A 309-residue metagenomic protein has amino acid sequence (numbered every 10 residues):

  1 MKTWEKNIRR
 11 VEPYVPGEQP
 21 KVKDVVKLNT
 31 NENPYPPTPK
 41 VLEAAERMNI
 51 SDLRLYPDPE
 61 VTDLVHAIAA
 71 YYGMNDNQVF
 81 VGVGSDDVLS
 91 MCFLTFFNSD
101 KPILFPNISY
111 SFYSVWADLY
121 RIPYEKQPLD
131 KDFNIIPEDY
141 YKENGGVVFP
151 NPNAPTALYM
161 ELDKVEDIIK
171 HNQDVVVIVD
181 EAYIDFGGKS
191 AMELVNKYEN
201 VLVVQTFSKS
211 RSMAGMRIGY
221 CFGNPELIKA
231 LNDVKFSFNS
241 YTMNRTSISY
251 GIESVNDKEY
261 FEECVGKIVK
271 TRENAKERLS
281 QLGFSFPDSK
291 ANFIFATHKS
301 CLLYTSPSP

Functional and structural regions predicted by a protein language model:
M1-L55, E143: N-terminal "arm"/small-domain region of PLP-dependent enzymes with the aminotransferase-like
L53-N172, Y183-Y198, L202: Conserved core of the PLP fold type I
E60, N200-S280, F284-P287: PLP-dependent aminotransferase class I/II
V179-D180: Hydrophobic residues in beta-strands of the RecA-like P-loop NTPase core, especially within AAA+ ATPase
F222, F295-T297: Short hydrophobic/aromatic beta-strand micro-patches that form the beta-sheet surface supporting nucleotide- or nucleic
P287-F293: Short Gly/Ser/Thr- and Asp/Glu-enriched loop/turn motifs at secondary-structure junctions
K299-C301: Helix N-cap motif at beta-to-alpha junctions
Y304-P309: Conserved small/polar residues in nucleotide/adenosyl-binding loops
